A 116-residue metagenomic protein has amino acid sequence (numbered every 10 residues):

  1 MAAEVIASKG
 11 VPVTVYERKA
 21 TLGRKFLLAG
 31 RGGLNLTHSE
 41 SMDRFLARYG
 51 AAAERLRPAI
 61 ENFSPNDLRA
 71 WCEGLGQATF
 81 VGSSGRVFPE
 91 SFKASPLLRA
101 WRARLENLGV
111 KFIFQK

Functional and structural regions predicted by a protein language model:
A7-R31: Glycine-rich FAD pyrophosphate-binding loop
E17-A20, E40, L75-G76, K116: Short glycine-rich, polar/acidic loop-and-turn segments at beta strand-coil junctions
R24, L34, K116: Change "...and in nucleic-acid phosphodiester-cleaving endonucleases..." to "...and in nucleic-acid processing enzymes
G30-N35, L98-R99: Short, hinge-like loop/turn segments at secondary-structure boundaries
G33-V81: Glycine-rich active-site loop/strand segments that organize a redox cofactor
E61-K116: Feature captures the FAD/FMN-dependent oxidoreductase FAD-binding
